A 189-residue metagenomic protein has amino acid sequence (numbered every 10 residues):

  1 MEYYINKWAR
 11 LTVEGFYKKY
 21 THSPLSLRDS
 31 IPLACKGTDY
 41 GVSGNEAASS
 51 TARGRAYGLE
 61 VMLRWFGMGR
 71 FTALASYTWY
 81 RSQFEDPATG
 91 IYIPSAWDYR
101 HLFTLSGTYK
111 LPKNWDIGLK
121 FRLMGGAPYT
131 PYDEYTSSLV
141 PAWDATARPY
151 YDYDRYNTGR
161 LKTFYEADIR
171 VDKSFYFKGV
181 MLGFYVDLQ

Functional and structural regions predicted by a protein language model:
M1, K7, L11, L63 (+3 more regions): Generic low-polarity alpha-helical segments
M1-G44, G183: Membrane-embedded beta-barrel scaffold of Gram-negative outer-membrane proteins
M1-Y4, T51-L59, R64-F66, G159-Y176: Outer-membrane beta-barrel transmembrane strands
F16-K19, K36-P131: Gram-negative outer-membrane beta-barrel transporters
L25-A47, E85-T89, D133-D154: Solvent-exposed loop segments that connect transmembrane elements
P94-Q189: Conserved C-terminal beta-signal and adjacent last beta-strands/turns of outer-membrane beta-barrel proteins
